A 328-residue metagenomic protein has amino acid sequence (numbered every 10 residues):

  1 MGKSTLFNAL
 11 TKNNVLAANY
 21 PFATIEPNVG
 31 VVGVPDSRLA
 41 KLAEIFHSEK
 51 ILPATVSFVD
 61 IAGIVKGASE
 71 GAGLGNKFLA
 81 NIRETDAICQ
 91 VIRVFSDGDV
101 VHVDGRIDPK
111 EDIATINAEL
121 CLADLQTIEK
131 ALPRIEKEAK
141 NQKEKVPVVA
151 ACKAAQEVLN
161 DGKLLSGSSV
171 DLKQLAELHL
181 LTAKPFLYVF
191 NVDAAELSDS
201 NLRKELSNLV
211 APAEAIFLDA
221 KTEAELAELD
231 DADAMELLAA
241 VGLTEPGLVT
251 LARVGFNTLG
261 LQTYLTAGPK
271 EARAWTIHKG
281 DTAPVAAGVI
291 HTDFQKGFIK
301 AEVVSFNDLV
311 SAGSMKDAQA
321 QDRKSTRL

Functional and structural regions predicted by a protein language model:
M1, F7, E129, R134-L328: C-terminal-of-GTPase-core extension/linker across diverse P-loop GTPases
M1-A72, N76-D97: Conserved G1/Walker A P-loop phosphate-binding module
K12, E44, E84, A118 (+3 more regions): Short, intrinsically disordered, mixed-charge
N14-V15, K66, D99, L197 (+2 more regions): Conserved protein kinase catalytic core
L16-P21, N28-G30, R38-K41, E70 (+9 more regions): Glycine-rich, flexible loop/turn motifs
F22, D36-L39, L52-F58, A72-D86 (+8 more regions): Amphipathic alpha-helical transducer elements in NTP-driven molecular machines
V32-G33, A62-S69, R83-L122, Q126 (+3 more regions): Conserved Switch II/interswitch segment of TRAFAC-class P-loop GTPases
G71-L74, H102-R106, N201-E205, D230-A232: Short, glycine/charged-enriched secondary-structure capping and boundary segments
